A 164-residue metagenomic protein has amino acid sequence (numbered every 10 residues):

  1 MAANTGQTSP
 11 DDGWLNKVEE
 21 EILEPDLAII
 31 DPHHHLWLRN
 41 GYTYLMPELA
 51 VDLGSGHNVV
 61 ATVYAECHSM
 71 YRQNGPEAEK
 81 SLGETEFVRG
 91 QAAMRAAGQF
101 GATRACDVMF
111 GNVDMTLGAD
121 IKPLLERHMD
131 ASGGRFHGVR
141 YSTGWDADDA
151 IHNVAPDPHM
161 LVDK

Functional and structural regions predicted by a protein language model:
M1-G101: An N-terminally biased module of ancient metal coordination in phosphate/nucleic-acid-related enzymes
N4-K17, P76-K164: Active-site gating/metal-coordination segments in enzymes
